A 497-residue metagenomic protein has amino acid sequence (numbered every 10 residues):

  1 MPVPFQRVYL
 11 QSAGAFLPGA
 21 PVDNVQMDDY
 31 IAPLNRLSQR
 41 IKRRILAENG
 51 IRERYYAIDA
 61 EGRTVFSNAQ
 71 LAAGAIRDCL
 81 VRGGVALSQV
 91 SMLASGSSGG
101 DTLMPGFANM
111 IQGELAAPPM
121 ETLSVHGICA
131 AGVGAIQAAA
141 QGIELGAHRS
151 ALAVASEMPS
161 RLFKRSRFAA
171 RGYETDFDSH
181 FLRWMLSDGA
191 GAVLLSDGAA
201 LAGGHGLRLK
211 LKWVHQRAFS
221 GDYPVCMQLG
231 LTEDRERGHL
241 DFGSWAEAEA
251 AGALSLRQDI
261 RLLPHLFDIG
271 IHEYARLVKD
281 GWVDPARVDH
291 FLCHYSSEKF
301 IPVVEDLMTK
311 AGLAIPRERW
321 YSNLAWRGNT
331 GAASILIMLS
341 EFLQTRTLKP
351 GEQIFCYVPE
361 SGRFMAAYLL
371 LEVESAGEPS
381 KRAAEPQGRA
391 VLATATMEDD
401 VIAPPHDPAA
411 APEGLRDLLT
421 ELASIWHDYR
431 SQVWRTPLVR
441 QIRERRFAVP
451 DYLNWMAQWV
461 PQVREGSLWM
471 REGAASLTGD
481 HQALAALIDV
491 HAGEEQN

Functional and structural regions predicted by a protein language model:
M1-F66, T175-H265, P359, L370-T396: Condensing-enzyme catalytic core mediating Claisen C-C bond formation in acyl metabolism
Q11-G14, G96, H126, A151-E157 (+2 more regions): Short beta-strand segments
V22-N24, M104-G106, Q137, L162-R167 (+2 more regions): Short acidic, glycine/serine/threonine-rich loops at helix termini
A69-A73, G99-G100, G113, P118 (+3 more regions): Claisen-condensing/thiolase-fold acyl-transfer catalytic domains that form or cleave C-C bonds in fatty acid
S88-G96, P285-H294: Short glycine-rich phosphate-binding loop at a beta-alpha junction
S97-G99, G113-E114, H126-G142, A153 (+2 more regions): Long, hydrophobic, well-ordered secondary-structure blocks that form the structural core and pocket-lining surfaces
E144-L186: Flexible, glycine-rich active-site loops centered on histidine and acidic residues that chelate a metal or position
E398-N497: Non-heme di-metal
